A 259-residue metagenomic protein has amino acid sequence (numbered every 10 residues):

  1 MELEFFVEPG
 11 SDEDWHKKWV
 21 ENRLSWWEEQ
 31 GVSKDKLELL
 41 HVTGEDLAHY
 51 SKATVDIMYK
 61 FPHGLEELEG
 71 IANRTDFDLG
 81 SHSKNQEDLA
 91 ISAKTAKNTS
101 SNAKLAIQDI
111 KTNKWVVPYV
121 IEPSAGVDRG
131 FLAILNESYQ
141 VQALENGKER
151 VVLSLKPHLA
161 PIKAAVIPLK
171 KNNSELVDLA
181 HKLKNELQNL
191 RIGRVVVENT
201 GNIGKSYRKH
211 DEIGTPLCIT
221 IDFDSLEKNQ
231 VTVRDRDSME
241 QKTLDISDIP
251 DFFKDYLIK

Functional and structural regions predicted by a protein language model:
M1-K259: NTP/phosphate- and nucleic-acid-binding module
